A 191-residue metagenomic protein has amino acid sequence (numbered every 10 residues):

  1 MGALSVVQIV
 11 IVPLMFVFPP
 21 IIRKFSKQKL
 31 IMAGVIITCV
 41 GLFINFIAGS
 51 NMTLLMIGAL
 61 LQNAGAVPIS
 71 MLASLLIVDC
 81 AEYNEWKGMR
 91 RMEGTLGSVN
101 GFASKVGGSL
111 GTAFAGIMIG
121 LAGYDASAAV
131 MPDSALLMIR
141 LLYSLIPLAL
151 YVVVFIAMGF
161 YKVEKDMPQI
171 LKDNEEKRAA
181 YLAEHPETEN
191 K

Functional and structural regions predicted by a protein language model:
M1-K191: Membrane-embedded alpha-helical bundles of multi-pass transporters/translocases, especially carrier/permease families
